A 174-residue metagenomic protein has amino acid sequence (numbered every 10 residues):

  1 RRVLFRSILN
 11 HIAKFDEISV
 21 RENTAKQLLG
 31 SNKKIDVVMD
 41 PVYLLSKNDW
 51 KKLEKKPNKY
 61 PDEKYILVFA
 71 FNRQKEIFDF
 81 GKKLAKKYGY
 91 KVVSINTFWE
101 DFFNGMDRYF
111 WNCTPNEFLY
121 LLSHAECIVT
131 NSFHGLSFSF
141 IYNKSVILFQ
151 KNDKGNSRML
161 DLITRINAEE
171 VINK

Functional and structural regions predicted by a protein language model:
V3-L4: Short, small-residue-biased leader/transition segments that mark boundaries at the very start of proteins
L9-K14, L122: A conserved, positively charged/aromatic
K14-E22, V129: A short beta-strand/loop micro-motif in the catalytic core of glycosyltransferases that engages the nucleotide-sugar
I35-Y43, K47, T97-F98, F103-N131: Donor nucleotide-activated moiety binding/catalytic core segment of transferases that use nucleotide-activated donors
W50-Y65: Nucleotide-sugar donor-binding and catalytic loop/hinge architecture of NDP-sugar-dependent glycosyltransferases
R73-D107: Oxyanion-binding "anion nests"
L121-D161: A donor-sugar binding/catalytic signature common to diverse glycosyltransferases and related nucleotide-sugar
T164-K174: Leloir-type glycosyltransferase catalytic cores
